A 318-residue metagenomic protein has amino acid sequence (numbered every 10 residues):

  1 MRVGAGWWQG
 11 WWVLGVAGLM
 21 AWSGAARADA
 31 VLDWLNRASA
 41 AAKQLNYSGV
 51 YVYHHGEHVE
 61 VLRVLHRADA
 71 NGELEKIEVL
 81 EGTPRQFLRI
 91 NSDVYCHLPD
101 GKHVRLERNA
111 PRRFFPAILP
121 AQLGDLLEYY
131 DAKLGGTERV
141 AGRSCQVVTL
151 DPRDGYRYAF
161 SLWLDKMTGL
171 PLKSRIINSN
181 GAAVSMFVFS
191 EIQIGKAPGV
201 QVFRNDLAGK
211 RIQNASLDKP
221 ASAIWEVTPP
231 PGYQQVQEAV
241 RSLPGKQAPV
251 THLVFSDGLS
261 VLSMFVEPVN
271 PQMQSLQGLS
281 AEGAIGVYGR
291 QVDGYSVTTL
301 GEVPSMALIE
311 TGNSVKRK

Functional and structural regions predicted by a protein language model:
R2-V13: Bacterial N-terminal signal peptides that target proteins for export
W22-A25: N-terminal signal peptide c-region/cleavage motif recognized by signal peptidases
A28-D100, E128-K166, L170-S174: N-terminal mature ectodomain segment of secretory-pathway/periplasmic proteins
C96-I118: Acidic/charged, solvent-exposed loop-and-adjacent secondary-structure segments enriched in E/D, K/R, S/T, and G/P
P111, R153, I177-G181: A short acidic/small-residue loop/turn micro-motif
T168-L170, I177, G181-V200, T298-K318: Surface-exposed amphipathic alpha-helical segments
V188, Q193-I224: Pro/Ala/Gly-rich low-complexity, hydrophilic intrinsically disordered segments
G209-Y295, M306-A307: Short, solvent-exposed recognition patches
